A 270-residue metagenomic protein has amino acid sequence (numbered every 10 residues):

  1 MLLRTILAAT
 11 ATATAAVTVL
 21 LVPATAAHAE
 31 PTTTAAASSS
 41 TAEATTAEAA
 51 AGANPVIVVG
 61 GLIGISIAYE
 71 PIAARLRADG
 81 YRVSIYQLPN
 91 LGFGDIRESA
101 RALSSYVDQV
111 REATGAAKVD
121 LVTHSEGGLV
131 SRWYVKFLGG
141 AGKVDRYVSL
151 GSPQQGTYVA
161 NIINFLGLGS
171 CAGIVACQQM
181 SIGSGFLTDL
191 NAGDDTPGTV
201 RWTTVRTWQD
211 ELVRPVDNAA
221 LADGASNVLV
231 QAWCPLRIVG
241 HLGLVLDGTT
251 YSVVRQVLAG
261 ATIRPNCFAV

Functional and structural regions predicted by a protein language model:
M1-P31: Secretory targeting and sorting signals
L20-A51: N-terminal low-complexity, Pro/Thr-rich disordered segments that flank secretion/membrane-targeting signals
N54-G60, I67, R82-Y86, R97-G193: Serine-dependent carboxylesterase/thioesterase catalytic core of lipase-like alpha/beta-hydrolase/SGNH enzymes
G61-G64, W208: Active-site glycine-rich loops that stabilize anionic/oxyanionic intermediates across multiple enzyme folds
L62, R77, L91, S99-A102: Secreted/periplasmic proteins that engage bacterial cell-wall peptidoglycan
A73-F93: Conserved alpha/beta-hydrolase
P89, F93, G115-L121, A160 (+2 more regions): Surface-exposed patches in mature extracellular/periplasmic domains of secreted proteins
K136-V270: Helical cap/lid subdomain of alpha/beta-hydrolase-fold lipid enzymes that gates access to the catalytic pocket
